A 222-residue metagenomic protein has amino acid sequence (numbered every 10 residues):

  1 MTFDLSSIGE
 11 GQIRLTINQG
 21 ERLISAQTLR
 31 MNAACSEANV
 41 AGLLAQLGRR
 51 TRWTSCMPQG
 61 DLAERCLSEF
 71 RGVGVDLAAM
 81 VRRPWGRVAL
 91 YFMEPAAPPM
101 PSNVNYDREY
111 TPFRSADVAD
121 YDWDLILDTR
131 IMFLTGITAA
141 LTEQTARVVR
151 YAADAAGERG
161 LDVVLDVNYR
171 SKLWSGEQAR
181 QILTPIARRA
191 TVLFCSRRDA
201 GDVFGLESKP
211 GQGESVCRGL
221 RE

Functional and structural regions predicted by a protein language model:
M1-V75, A116-V118: Glycine-rich phosphate/adenosyl-contacting loop at the front of the ribokinase-like
G11, I137, V167: Active-site metal-binding loops of divalent metal-dependent hydrolases
A45, R71, D154-E158, A187: Anion (oxyanion) recognition and catalysis
R50-G136: Conserved N-terminal subdomain of the carbohydrate kinase-like
R159, L173-E222: Conserved phosphate/ATP/ADP-binding segment of small-molecule kinases
L165-V167, R197: A cross-domain feature marking catalytic cores of carbohydrate-active enzymes and several ubiquitous metabolic/repair
V167-L173: A short, histidine- and acid-enriched strand-loop-helix "catalytic/donor-clamping" loop that lines the nucleotide-sugar
